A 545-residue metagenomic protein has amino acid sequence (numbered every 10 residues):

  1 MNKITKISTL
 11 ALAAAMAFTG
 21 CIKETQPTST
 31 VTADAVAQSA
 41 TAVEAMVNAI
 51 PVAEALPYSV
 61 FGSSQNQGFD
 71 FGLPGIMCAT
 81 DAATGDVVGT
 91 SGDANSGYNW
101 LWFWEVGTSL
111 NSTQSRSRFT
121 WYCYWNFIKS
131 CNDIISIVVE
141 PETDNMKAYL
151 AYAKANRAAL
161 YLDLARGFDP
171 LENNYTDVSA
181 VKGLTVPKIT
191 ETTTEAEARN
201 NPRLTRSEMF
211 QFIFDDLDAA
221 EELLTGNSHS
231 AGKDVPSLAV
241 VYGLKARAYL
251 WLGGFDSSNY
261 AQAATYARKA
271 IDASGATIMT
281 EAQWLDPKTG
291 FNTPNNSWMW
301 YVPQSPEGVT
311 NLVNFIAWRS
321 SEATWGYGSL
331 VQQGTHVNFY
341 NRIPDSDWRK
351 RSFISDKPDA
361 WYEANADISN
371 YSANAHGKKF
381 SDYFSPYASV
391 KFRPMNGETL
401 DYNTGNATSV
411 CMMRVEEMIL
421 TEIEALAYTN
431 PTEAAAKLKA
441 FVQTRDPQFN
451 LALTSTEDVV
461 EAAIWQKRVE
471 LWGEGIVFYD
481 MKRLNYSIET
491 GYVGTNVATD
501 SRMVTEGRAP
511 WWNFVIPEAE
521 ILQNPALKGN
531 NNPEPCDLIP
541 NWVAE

Functional and structural regions predicted by a protein language model:
M1-G20: Sec-dependent bacterial lipoprotein signal peptides
C21-C78, H229, S320-G334, N338-I354 (+4 more regions): Membrane-proximal, proline-rich intrinsically disordered regions
V31-A37, G68-L73, F168-K182, G226-I316 (+1 more regions): Short, surface-exposed recognition loops and adjoining beta-strand edges that mediate ligand/DNA contacts, enriched
D93-D169, L204-E208, L217-H229, N403-V410 (+1 more regions): Conserved, well-structured interaction surfaces
G167-F212, F255-A261: Short coil/linker segments at helix-helix boundaries
D345-M413: Flexible, polar/acidic helix-loop-strand segments at domain edges
